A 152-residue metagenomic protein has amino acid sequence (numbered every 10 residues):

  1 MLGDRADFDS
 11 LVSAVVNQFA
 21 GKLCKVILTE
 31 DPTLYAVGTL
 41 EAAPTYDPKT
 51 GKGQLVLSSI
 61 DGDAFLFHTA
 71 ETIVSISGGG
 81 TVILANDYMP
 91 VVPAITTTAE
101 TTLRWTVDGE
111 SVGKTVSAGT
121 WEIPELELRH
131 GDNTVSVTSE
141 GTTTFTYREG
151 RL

Functional and structural regions predicted by a protein language model:
M1-G21: Compositionally biased, low-complexity regions
M1-L2, T39, V56-I60, T96 (+1 more regions): Residue-level recognition of well-ordered beta-strand positions that form the cores of beta-sheet-rich folds across
V16, L28, D47-K49, A85 (+1 more regions): Generic marker of residues within folded, mature protein domains
V16-A20, T45-D47, L57, I76-G80 (+1 more regions): Short, low-complexity, polar/charged sequence segments that are solvent-exposed and flexible
N17-C24, T97-T101: A short, compositionally biased
Q18-A20, K49-G51, D87-M89, R129: Solvent-exposed loop and beta-edge segments used for protein-protein assembly and interaction
G21-F65: Short beta-strand and beta-hairpin "edge-sheet" elements
D63-L152: Intrinsically disordered, low-complexity segments enriched in serine, threonine, and glycine
